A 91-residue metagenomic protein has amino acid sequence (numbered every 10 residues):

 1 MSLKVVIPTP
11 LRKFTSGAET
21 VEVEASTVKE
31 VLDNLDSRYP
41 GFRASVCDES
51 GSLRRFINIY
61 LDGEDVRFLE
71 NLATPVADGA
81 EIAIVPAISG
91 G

Functional and structural regions predicted by a protein language model:
M1-G90: Ubiquitin-like/PB1-type beta-grasp interaction modules and other compact soluble beta-rich domains
